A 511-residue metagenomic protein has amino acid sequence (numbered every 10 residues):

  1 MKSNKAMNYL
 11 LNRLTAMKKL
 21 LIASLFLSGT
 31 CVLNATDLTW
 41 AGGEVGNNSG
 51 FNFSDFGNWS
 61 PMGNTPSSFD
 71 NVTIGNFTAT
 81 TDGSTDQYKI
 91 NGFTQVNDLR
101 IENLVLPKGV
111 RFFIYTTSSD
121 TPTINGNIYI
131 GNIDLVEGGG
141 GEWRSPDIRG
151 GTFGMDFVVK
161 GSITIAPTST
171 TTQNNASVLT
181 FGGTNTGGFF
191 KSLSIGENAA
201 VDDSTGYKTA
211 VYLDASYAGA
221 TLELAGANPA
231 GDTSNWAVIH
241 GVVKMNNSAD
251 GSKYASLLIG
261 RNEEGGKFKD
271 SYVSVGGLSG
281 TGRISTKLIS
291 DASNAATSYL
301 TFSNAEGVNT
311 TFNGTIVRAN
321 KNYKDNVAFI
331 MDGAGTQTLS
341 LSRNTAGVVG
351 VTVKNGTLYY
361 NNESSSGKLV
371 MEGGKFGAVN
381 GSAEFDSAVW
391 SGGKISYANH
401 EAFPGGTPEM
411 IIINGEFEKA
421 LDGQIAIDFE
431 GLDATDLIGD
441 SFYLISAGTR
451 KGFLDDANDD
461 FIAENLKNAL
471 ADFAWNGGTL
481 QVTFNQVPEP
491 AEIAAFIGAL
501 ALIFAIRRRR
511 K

Functional and structural regions predicted by a protein language model:
N4-A6, L10-N34: Gram-negative bacterial Sec-dependent N-terminal signal peptides
N34-G139, D147, S169-T171, A199 (+4 more regions): Solvent-exposed adhesion/ligand-recognition segments of exported proteins
L38-P61, T117, I124, I128-G251 (+3 more regions): Extracellular repeat-rich scaffold modules on cell surfaces
D86-G92, F112-T116, A255-S271, F403-T407: Short aromatic-glycine motifs in intrinsically disordered, low-complexity regions
N294-V308, A328-F329, G350, Y360-Y443: Extracellular beta-strand/loop-rich repeat segments of large surface/secreted proteins
E489-I506: A short, hydrophobic C-terminal helix/tail in secreted or cell-surface proteins
R508-K511: Short, charged juxtamembrane terminal tails flanking transmembrane helices
